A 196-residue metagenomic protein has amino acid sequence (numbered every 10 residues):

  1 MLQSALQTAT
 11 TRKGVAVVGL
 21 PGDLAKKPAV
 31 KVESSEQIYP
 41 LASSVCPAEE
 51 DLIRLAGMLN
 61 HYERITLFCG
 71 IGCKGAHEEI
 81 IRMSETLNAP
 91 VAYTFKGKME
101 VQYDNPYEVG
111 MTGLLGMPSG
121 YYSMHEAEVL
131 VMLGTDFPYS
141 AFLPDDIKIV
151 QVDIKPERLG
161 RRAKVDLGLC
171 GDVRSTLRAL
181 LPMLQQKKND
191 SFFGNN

Functional and structural regions predicted by a protein language model:
M1-R12, E126-A127, T176, P182 (+1 more regions): Conserved thiamine diphosphate
S4, T8-L59, M99, F192: Conformationally flexible catalytic loops at phosphate/diphosphate-handling active centers
V17-P21, F68-G70, M132-G134, D153: Short beta-strand segments
G19, K31-V32, G57, I147-N196: Phosphate/pyrophosphate-binding active-site segments
A25-K26, G97-Q102, P138-Y139, E157-G160 (+2 more regions): Short gly/pro/ser/thr-enriched loop/turn and capping motifs at secondary-structure boundaries
P47-E50, R54-E126: Anionic-ligand anchoring segments at beta-strand to alpha-helix junctions in alpha/beta enzyme folds, i.e., glycine
I65, E108, L130-V131, I149 (+1 more regions): Short, well-ordered beta-strand core segments
G113-L159, A163-K164: Phosphate/diphosphate-binding loops
